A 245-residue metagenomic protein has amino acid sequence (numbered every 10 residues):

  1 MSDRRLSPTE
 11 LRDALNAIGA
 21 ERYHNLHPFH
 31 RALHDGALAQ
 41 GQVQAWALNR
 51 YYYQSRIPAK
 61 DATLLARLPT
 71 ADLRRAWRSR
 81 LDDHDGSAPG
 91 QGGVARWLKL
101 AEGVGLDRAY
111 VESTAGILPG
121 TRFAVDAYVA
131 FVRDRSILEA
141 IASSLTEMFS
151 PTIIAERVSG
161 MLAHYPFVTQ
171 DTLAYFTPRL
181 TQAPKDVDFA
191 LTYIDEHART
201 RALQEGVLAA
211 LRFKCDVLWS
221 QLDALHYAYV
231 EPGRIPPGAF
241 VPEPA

Functional and structural regions predicted by a protein language model:
S2-A245: Non-heme di-metal
